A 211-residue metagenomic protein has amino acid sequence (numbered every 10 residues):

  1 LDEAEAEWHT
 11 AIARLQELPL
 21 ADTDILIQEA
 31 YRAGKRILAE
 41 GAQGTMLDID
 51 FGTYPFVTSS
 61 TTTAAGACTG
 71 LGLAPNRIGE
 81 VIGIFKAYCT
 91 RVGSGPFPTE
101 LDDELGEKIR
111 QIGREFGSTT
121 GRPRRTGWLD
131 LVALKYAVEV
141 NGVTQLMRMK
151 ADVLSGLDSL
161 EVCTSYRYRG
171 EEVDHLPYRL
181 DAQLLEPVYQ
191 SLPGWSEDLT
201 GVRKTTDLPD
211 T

Functional and structural regions predicted by a protein language model:
L1-T211: Non-transmembrane, aqueous-exposed alpha-helical and coiled segments at domain scale
